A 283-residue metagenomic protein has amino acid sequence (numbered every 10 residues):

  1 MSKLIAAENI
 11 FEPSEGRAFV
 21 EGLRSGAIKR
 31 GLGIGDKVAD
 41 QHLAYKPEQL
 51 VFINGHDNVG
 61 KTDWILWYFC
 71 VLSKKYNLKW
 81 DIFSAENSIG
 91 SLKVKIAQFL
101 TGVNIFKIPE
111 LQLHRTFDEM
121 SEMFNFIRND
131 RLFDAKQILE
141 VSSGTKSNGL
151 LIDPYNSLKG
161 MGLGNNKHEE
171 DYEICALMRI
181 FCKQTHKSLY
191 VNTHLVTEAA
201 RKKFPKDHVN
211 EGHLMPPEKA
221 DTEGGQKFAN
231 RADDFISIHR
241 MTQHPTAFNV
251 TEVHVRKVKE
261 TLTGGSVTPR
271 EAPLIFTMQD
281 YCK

Functional and structural regions predicted by a protein language model:
M1-F19, R24-A27, N58-G60, A135-L150 (+2 more regions): C-terminal regions of RecA-like/P-loop NTPase motor modules
S2-G102: The Walker A/P-loop phosphate-binding site
E48, N77-L78, K187, N230-D234: Short glycine-/polar-rich loops that comprise or flank the Walker A/P-loop and associated switch/sensor motifs
V51-I53, D81-F83, I127, Y190 (+1 more regions): Hydrophobic/aromatic beta-strand patches that form the interior of the parallel beta-sheet core in alpha/beta enzyme
Y76-N165, E173: Conserved inter-motif catalytic segment of the P-loop NTP-binding fold
I82, L151-I152, K187-H194: Structural recognition of the conserved hydrophobic beta-strand(s) that form the central parallel beta-sheet of P-loop
A85, Y155, H194-L195, R240-M241: Short, ordered loop/turn segments at secondary-structure junctions
G164-F181, S188-N192: A short alpha/beta connector and helix-capping loop motif
